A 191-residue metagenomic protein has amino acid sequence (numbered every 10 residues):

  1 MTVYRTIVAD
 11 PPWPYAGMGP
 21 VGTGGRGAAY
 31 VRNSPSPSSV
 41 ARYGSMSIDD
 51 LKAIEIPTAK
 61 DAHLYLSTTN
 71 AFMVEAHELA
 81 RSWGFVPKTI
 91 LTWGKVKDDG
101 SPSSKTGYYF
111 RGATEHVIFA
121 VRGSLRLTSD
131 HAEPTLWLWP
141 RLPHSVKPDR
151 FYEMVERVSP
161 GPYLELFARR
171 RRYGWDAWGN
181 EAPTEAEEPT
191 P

Functional and structural regions predicted by a protein language model:
M1-P191: Class I S-adenosyl-L-methionine-dependent methyltransferase catalytic core
